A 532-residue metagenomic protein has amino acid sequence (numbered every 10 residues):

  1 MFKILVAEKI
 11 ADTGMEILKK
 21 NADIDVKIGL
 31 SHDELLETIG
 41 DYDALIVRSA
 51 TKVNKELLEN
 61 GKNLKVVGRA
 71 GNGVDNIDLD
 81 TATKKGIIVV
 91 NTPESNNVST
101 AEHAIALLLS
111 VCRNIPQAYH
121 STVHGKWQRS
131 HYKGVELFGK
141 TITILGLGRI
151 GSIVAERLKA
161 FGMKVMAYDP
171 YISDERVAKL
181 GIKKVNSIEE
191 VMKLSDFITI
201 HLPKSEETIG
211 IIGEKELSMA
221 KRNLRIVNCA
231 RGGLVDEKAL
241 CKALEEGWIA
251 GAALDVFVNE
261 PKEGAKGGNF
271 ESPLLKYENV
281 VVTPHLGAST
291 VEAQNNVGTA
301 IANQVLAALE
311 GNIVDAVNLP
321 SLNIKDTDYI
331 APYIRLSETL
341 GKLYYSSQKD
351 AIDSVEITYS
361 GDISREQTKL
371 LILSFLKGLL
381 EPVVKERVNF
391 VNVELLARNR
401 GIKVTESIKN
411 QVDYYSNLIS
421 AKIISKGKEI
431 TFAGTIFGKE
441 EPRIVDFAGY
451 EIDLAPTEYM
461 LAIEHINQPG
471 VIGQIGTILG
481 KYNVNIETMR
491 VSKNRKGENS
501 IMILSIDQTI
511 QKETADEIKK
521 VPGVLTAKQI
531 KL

Functional and structural regions predicted by a protein language model:
M1-Y42: N-terminal glycine-/charge-rich "phosphate-binding" loop or analogous flexible N-terminal tail
E8, A44-Y119: Phosphate/diphosphate ligand-binding glycine-rich loop within oxidoreductases
T51-L58, I172-E271, S289: Rossmann-like adenosine-cofactor binding region
K85, P93-T141, L145, I153-F161: Phosphate-binding beta-alpha-beta segment of Rossmann-like dinucleotide-binding domains, i.e., the NAD(P)
V89-V90, N223, C229-Q348, T368 (+1 more regions): Rossmann-like dinucleotide-binding domain for NAD(H)/NADP(H)
A101-H120, K140, K159-M163, A243 (+3 more regions): Oxidoreductase and adenylate-handling cofactor-binding alpha/beta cores
I150: Hydrophobic/small residue at the entry helix of a nucleotide-binding pocket
S321-L532: A conserved regulatory-domain signal marking ACT and ACT-like small-molecule sensing domains and adjacent regulatory
